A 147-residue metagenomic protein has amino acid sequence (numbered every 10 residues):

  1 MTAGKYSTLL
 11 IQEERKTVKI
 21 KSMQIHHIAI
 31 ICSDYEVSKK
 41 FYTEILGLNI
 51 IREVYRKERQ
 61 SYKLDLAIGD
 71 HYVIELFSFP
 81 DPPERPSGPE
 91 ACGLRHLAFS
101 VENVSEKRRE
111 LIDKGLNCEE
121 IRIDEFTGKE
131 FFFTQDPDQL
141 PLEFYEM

Functional and structural regions predicted by a protein language model:
G4-Y6, V18-K21, V54, D65 (+1 more regions): Vicinal oxygen chelate
L10-V37, L94-L97: N-terminal beta-strand motif that seeds the catalytic metal site of vicinal oxygen chelate
Q24, Q60-Y62, G93, G128: Exposed loop/turn and edge beta-strand positions of beta-sandwich/beta-sheet ligand-binding modules
I31-Y72: Core segments of cupin and vicinal oxygen chelate
K40, E44, S105-D113: Replace "anionic and nucleotidyl ligands
I51-E53, R59-S61, D81-S87, E120: A short, acidic/glycine-rich surface segment
L97-F99, V104: Mid-chain, well-packed structural core segment of small domains
